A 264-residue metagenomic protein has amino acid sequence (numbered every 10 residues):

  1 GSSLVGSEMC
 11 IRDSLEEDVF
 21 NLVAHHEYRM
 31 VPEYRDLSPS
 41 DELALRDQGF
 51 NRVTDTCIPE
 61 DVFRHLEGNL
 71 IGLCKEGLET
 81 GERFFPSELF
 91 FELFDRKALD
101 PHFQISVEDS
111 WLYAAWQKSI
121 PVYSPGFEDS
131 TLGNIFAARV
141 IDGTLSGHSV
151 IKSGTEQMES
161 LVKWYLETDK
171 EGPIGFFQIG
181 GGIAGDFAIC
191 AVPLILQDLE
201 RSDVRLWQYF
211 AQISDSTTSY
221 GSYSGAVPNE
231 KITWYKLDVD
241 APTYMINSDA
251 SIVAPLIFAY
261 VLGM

Functional and structural regions predicted by a protein language model:
G1-G6, C10: Single conserved hydrophobic/aromatic residue that forms the stacking wall/gate of nucleotide- or nucleobase-binding
I11-H25, R29, R35-T54: Active-site histidine-anchored catalytic micro-motif
S14-D18, S130, T217-Y220: Short gly/pro/ser/thr-enriched loop/turn and capping motifs at secondary-structure boundaries
V19-H25, N134-A138, A188-A191, S222-G225: Short acidic, glycine/serine/threonine-rich loops at helix termini
D41-T131: Ligand-binding beta-strand-loop-alpha-helix segment within the catalytic cores of soluble metabolic enzymes
P125-I179, A184: Active-site rim loops that border cofactor/substrate pockets in soluble metabolic enzymes
G143-S160, P193-I213: Gly/Ser/Thr-rich active-site loops/lids in small-molecule metabolic enzymes that frequently grip phosphoryl groups
P173, I183, C190, Q197-M264: C-terminal functional extensions of proteins
